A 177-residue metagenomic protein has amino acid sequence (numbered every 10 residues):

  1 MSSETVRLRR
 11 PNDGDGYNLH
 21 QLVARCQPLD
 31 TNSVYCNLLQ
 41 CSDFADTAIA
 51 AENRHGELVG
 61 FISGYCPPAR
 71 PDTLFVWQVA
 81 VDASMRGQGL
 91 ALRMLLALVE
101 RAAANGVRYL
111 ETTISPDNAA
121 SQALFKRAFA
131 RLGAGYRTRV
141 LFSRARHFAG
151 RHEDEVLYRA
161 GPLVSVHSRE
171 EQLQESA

Functional and structural regions predicted by a protein language model:
V6-L19: A short beta-loop-alpha structural element at the N-terminal edge of CoA-dependent acyl/N-acetyltransferase catalytic
Q21-D72, W77, D82: Acetyl-CoA-dependent GNAT
Q78-R86, I114-S115: A short, internal acetyl-CoA/4′-phosphopantetheine-binding micro-motif in the GNAT/acyltransferase core
V81, G87-E100, A123: Conserved acetyl-CoA-binding loop-helix of GNAT-fold acetyltransferases
L92, P116-T138: Conserved active-site alpha-helix within GNAT-family acetyltransferase domains
A102-P116: Conserved GNAT acetyl-CoA-binding A-motif
L132-A177: C-terminal "cap" of GNAT-fold acetyltransferases
